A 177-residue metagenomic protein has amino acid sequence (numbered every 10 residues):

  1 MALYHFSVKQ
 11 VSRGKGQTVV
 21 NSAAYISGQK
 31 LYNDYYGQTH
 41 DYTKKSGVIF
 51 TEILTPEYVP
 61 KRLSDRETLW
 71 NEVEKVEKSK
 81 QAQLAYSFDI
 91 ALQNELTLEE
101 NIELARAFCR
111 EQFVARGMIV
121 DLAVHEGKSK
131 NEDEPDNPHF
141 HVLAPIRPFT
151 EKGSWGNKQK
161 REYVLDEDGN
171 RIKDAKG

Functional and structural regions predicted by a protein language model:
M1-G177: N-terminal nicking endonuclease/strand-transfer module with a His-rich metal-binding environment and a catalytic Tyr
